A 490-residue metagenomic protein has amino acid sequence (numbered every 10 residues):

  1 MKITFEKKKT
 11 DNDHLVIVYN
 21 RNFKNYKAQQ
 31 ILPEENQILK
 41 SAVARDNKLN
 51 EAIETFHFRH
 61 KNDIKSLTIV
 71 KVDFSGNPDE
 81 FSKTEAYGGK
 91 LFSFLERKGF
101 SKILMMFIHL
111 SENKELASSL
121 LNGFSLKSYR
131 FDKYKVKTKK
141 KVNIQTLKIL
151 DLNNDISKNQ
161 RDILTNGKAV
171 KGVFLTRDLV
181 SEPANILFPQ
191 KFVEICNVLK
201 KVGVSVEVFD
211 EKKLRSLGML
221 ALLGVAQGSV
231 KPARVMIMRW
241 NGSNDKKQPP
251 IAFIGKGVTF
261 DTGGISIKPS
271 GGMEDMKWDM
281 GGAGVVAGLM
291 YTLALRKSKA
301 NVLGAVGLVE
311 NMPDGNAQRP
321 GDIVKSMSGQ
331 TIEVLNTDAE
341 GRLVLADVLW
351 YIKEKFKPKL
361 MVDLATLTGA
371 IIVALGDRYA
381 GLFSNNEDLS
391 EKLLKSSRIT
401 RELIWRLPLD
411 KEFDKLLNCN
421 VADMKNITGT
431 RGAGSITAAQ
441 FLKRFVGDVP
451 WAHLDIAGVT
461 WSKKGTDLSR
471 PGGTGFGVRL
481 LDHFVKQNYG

Functional and structural regions predicted by a protein language model:
M1-G257: Short amphipathic alpha-helical segment within the helicase RecA-like ATPase core that mediates nucleic-acid
K2, T10, N50-I53, N77 (+1 more regions): A generic structural signal for tightly packed, nonpolar segments enriched in small/aliphatic residues
